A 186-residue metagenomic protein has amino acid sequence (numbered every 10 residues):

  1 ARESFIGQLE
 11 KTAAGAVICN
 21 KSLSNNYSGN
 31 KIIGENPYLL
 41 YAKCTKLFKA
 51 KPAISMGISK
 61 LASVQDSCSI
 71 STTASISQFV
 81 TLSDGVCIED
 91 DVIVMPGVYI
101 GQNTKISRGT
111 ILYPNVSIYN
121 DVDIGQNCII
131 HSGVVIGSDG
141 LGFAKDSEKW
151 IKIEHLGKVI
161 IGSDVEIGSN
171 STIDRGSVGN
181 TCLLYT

Functional and structural regions predicted by a protein language model:
A1-T181: Domain-scale signature associated with acetyltransferase and cell-envelope carbohydrate enzymes
Y185-T186: Conserved small/polar residues in nucleotide/adenosyl-binding loops
